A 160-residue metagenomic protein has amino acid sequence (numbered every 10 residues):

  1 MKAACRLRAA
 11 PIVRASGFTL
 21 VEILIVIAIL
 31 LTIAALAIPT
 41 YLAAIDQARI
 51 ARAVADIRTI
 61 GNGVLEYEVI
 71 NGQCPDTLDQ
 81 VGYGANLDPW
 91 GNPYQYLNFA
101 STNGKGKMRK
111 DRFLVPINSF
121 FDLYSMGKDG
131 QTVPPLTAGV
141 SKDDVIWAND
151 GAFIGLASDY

Functional and structural regions predicted by a protein language model:
M1-F18, A85-L87: N-terminal leader/signal peptides at the extreme start of proteins
K2, A35, P39-V81: Conserved hydrophobic/amphipathic alpha-helical signal-anchor segments
K2-C5, T102-Y160: Short, surface-exposed interaction loops/tails
R14-L42: N-terminal single-pass transmembrane signal-anchor helix
A15, R52, V115-N118: A generic fold-level signal
G17, G72, G127-G130: Glycine-centered flexibility sites
E22, D56, D88: Acidic active-site catalytic centers that drive phospho-/nucleotidyl reactions and related ester hydrolyses
N62-D122: Extracellular/periplasmic head regions of type IV pilus-like filament subunits
